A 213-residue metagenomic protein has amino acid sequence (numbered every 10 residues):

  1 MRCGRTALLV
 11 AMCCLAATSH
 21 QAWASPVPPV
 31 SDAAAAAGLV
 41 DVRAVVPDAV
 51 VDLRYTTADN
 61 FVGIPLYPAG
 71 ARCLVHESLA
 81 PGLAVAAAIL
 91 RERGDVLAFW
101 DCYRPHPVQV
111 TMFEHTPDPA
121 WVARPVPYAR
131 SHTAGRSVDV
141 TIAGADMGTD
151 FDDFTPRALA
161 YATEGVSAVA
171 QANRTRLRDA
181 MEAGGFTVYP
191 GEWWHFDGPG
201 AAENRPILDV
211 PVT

Functional and structural regions predicted by a protein language model:
M1, A11-M12, A71, W100: Secreted/extracellular small peptides and ectodomain modules produced from precursors
R2-A24: Secretory targeting and sorting signals
Q21-W100, M112-G191, D197-T213: Extracytoplasmic cell-surface/polysaccharide-interacting catalytic and binding patches
P105: Segments that shape or occlude catalytic/ligand-binding pockets
V108-Q109: Short, well-ordered surface patches within globular domains
